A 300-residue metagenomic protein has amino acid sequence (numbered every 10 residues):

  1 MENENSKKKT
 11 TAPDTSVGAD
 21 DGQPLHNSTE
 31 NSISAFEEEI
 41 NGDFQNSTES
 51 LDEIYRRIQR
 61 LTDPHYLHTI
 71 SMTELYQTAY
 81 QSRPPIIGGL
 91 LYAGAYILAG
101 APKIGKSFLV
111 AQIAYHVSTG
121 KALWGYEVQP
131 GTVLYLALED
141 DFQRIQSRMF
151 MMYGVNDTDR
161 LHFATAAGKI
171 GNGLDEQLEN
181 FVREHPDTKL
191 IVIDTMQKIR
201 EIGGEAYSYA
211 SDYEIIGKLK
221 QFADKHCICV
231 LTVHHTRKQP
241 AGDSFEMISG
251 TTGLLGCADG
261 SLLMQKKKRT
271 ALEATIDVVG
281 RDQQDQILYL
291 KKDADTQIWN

Functional and structural regions predicted by a protein language model:
N3, K7-T10, D14-S16, G22-S28 (+4 more regions): C-terminal regions of RecA-like/P-loop NTPase motor modules
I54-T78: Detector for small/aliphatic-rich hydrophobic stretches
P64-L67, Q81-S82, I87, I104 (+3 more regions): Conserved inter-motif catalytic segment of the P-loop NTP-binding fold
Y76-S82, N172, D243-E246: Short gly/ser/thr-rich secondary-structure transition/capping motifs
Y92-Y96, G131: Pre-Walker A (Motif I) flank of P-loop NTPase domains
I97-A99, K103, F108, L136 (+1 more regions): Phosphate-binding/switch region of NTP-binding enzymes
L109, I113: Hydrophobic positions on the alpha1 helix immediately C-terminal to the Walker A/P-loop
H116-P130: Post-Walker A helix-loop "phosphate-sensing" segment adjacent to the P-loop in P-loop NTPases
